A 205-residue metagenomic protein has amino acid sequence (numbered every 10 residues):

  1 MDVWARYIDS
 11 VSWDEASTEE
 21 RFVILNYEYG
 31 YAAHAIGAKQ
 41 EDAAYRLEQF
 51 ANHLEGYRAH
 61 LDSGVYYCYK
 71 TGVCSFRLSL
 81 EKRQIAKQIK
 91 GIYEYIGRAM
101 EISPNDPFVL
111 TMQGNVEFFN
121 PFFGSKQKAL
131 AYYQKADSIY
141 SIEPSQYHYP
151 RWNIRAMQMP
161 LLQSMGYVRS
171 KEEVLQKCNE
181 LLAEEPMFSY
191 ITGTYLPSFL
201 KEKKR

Functional and structural regions predicted by a protein language model:
M1, A32-Y45, S75-I89, N120-L130 (+1 more regions): Short coil/turn connectors between adjacent alpha-helices in alpha-solenoid helical repeat scaffolds
M1-W13, E172, L200-R205: Extreme N-terminal leader/anchor segments
V11-E15, L54-L61, I96, S103 (+2 more regions): Alpha-helical junction/boundary sensor with strong preference for TPR arrays
W13-G37, L61-L80, P104-P121, H148-S164 (+1 more regions): Amphipathic alpha-helical repeat scaffolds of TPR domains
L47-E55, I96, K126, Y133 (+1 more regions): Hydrophobic/aromatic packing residues within the alpha-helices of TPR/SEL1-like helical repeat arrays
N52-I102: Surface-exposed, polar helix/loop patches in the mature regions of secreted/periplasmic/lumenal proteins that form
E81-N153: Extended amphipathic alpha-helical interaction segments
Q146-R205: Terminal, low-structured helical/coil segments at or just beyond the last alpha-helical repeat
